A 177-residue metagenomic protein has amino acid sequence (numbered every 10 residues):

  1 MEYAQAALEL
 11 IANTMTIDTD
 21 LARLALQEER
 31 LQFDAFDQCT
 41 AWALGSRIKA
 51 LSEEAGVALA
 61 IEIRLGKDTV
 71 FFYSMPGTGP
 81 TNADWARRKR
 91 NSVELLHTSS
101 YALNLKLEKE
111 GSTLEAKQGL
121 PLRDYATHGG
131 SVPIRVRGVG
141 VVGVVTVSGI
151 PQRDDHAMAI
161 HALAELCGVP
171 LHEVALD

Functional and structural regions predicted by a protein language model:
E2-G79: Intrinsically disordered, low-complexity terminal regulatory regions
N13-A25, S112, H128, V132 (+2 more regions): N-proximal short alpha-helices
C39-W42, E108-A116, G168-H172: Short, positively charged
E54-A55, R137-G138, E165-P170: Secondary-structure boundary elements
A55-Q118: Structured interaction and signal-relay segments at domain junctions
A58, G149, V169-E173: Generic macromolecular interface patches on structured domains
E94-H97, H156-D177: Short, solvent-exposed cationic patches
E115-A164: Extended hydrophobic
